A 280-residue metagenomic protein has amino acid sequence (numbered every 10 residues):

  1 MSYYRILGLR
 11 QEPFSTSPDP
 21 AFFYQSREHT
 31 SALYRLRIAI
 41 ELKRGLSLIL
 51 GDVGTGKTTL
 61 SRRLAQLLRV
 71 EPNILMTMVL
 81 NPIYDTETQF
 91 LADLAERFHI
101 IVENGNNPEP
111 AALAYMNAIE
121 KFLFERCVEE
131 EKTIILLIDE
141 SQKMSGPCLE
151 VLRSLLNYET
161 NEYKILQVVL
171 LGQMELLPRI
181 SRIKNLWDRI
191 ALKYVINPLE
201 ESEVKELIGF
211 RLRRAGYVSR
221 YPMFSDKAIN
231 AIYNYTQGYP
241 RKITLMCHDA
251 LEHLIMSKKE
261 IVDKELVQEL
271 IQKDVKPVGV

Functional and structural regions predicted by a protein language model:
M1-R44, Q272, V278-V280: A short, basic N-terminal segment
S2, P108, P178, N185 (+1 more regions): C-terminal alpha-helical "lid" subdomain
E12-S15, D85-N106: Conserved NTP-binding/hydrolysis module of P-loop NTPases
L42-Q66: Walker A/P-loop nucleotide-binding motif
A65-L68, M174-A191: Short regulatory helix/loop adjacent to the ATP-binding pocket of P-loop NTPases
L67-E96: AAA+/P-loop NTPase substrate/partner-engagement loops
L80-I83, R179-I180, A191-K205: Conserved AAA+ ATPase "SRH/arginine-finger" region at the nucleotide-binding site
E96-F98, M174, S202-S219: Conserved AAA+ ATPase "sensor/coupling" helix adjacent to the nucleotide-binding pocket
